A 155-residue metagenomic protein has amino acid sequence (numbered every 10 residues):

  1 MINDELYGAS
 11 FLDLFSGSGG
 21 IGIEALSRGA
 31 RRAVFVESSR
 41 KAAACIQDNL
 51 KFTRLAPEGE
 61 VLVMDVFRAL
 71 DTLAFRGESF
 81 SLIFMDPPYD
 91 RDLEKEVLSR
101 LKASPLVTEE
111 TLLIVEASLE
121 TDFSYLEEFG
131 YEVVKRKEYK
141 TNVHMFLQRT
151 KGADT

Functional and structural regions predicted by a protein language model:
M1-T155: Class I S-adenosyl-L-methionine-dependent methyltransferase catalytic core
